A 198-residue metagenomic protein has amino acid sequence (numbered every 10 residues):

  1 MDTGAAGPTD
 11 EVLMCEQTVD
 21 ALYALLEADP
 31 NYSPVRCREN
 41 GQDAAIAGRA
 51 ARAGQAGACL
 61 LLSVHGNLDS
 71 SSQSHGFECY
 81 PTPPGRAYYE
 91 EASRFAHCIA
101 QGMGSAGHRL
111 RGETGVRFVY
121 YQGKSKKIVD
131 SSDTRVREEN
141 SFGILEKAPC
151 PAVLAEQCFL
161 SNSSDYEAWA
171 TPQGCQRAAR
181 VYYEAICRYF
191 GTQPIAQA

Functional and structural regions predicted by a protein language model:
M1-P8: Short glycine-rich His-centered loop
T9-A198: Active-site-proximal helix/loop segments of hydrolytic enzymes
